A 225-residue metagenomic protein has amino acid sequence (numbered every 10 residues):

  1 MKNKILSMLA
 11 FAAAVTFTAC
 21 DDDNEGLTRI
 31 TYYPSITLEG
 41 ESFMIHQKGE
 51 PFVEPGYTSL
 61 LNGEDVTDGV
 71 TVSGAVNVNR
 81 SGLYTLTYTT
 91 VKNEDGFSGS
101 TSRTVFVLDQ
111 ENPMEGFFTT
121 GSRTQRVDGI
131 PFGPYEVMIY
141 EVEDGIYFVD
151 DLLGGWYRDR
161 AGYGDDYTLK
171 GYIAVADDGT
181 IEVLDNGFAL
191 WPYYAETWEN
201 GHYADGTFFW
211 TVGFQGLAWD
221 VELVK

Functional and structural regions predicted by a protein language model:
M1-I5: Positively charged n-region of N-terminal signal peptides that target proteins for export
L6-A14: Sec-dependent N-terminal signal peptides
T16-A19: C-terminal motif of bacterial Sec signal peptides marking the signal peptidase cleavage site
D21-N24: Bacterial signal peptide processing site
T31, V105-N112: Extracellular/lumenal mature domains of secreted and surface-exposed proteins
Y32-E64: Solvent-exposed, low-complexity, repeat-rich "mucin-like" stalks and linkers
N62-R103, V107: Serine/threonine-rich, repeat-prone extracellular segments and beta-strand-based repeat modules of secreted/surface
Q110-K225: Ser/Thr/Gly/Pro-rich, low-complexity flexible regions
